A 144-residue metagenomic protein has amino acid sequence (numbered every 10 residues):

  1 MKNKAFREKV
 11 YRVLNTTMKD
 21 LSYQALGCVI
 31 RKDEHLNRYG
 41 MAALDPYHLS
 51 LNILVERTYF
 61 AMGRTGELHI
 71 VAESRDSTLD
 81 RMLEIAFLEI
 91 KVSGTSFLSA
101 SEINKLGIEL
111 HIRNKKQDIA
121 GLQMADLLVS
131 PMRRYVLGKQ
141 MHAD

Functional and structural regions predicted by a protein language model:
M1-D144: Phosphate-ester processing/binding pockets and catalytic centers
